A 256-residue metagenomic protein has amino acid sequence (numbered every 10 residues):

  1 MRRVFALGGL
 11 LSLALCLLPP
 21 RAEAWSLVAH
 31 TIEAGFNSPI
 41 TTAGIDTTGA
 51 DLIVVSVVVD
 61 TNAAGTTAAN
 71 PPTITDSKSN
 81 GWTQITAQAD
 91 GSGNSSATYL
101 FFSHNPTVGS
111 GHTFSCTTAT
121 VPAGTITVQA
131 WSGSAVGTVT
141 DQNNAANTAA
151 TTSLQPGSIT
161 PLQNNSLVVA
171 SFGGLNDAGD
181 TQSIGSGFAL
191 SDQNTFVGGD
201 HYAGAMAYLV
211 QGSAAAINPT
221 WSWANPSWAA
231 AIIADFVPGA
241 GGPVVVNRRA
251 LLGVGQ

Functional and structural regions predicted by a protein language model:
M1-A24: Sec-dependent, cleavable N-terminal signal peptides
A22-Q256: Primarily extracytoplasmic/secreted proteins and surface-exposed domains characterized by disulfide-bonded cysteine
